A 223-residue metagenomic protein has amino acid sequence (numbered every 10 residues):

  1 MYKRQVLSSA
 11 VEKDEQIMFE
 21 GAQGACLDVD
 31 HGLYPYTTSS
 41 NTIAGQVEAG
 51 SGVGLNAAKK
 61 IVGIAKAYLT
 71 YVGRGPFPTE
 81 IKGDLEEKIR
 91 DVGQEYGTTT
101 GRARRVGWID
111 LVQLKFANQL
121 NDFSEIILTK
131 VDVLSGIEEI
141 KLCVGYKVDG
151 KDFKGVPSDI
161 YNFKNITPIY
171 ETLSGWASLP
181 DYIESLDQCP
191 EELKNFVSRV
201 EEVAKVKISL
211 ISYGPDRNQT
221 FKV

Functional and structural regions predicted by a protein language model:
K3-V223: Non-transmembrane, aqueous-exposed alpha-helical and coiled segments at domain scale
